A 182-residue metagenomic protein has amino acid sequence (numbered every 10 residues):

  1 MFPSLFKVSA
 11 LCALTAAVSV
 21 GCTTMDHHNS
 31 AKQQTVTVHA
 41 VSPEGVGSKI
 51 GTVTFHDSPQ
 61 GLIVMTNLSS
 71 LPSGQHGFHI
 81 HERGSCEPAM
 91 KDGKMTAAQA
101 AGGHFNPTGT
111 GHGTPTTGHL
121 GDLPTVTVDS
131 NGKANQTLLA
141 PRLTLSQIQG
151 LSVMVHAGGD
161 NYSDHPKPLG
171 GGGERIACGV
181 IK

Functional and structural regions predicted by a protein language model:
M1-A10: Bacterial N-terminal signal peptides that target proteins for export
F2, V18-K182: N-terminal leader/targeting pre-sequences
S9-S19: Bacterial N-terminal signal peptides
